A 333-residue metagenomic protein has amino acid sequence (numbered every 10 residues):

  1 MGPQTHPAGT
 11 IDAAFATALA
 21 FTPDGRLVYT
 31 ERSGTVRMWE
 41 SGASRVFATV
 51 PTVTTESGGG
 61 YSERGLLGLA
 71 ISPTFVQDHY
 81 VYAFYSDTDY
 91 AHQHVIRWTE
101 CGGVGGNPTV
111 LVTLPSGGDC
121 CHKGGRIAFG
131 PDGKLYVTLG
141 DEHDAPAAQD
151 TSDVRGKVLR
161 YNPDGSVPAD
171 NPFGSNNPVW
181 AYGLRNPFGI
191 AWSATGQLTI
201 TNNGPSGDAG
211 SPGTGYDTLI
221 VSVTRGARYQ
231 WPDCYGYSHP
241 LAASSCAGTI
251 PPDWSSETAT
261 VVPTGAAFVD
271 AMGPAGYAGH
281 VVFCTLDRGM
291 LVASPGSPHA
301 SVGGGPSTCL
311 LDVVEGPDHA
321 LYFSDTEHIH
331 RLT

Functional and structural regions predicted by a protein language model:
P3-A8, A43-F47, G105-L111, N176-N177 (+2 more regions): Predominantly a core beta-strand signature of beta-propeller blades across repeat-based propeller domains
P7-A14, A48-T52, G59-Y61, V112-G118 (+3 more regions): Surface loop/turn motifs at the tips and blade-to-blade linkers of beta-strand repeat domains
G9-G34, V261-F268: Beta-strand-rich domains and repeat architectures in extracellular enzymes and scaffolds, especially beta-propellers
T17, C309-D312: Repeated scaffold domains used in trafficking and secretory/extracellular systems, primarily beta-propellers
L27-V50: Beta-propeller domains
S33, G59, R64-L66, T74-V76 (+4 more regions): Beta-propeller domain segments
A43-S72: Blade-loop segments of beta-propeller domains
H92-F129: Asp-box/WD-like beta-propeller blade repeats and closely related beta-sheet repeat scaffolds
